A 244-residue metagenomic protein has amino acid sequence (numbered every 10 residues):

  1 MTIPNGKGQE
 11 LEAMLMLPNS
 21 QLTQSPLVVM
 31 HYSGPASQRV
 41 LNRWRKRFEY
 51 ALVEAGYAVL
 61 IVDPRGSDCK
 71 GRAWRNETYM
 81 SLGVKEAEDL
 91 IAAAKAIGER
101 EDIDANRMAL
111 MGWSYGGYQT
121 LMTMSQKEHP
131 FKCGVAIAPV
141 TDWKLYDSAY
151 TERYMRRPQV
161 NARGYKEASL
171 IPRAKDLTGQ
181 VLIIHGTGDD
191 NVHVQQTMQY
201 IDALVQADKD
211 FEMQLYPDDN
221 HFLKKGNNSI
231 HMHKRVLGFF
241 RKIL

Functional and structural regions predicted by a protein language model:
M1-L244: Serine-hydrolase catalytic core recognition
